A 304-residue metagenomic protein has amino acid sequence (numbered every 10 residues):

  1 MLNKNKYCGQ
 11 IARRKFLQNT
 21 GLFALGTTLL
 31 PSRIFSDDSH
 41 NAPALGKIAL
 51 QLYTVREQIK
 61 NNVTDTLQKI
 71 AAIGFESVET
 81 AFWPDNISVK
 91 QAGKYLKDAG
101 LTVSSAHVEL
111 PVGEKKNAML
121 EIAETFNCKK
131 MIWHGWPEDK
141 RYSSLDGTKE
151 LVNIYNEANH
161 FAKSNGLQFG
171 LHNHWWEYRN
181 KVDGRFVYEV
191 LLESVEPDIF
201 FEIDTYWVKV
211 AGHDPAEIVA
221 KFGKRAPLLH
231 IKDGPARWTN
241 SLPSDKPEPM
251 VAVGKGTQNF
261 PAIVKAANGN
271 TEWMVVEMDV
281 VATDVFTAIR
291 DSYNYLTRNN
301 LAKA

Functional and structural regions predicted by a protein language model:
M1-A12: N-terminal secretory signal peptides
Q10-K15, G26-N41: N-terminal twin-arginine translocation
G21-L22, G26, D85, T102 (+3 more regions): Active-site acidic/histidine proton-transfer and metal-coordination neighborhood in alpha/beta enzyme cores
S32-N61, D65, K69-A72: C-terminal segment of N-terminal export signals and the immediately downstream linker at the start of the mature
G46-Q51, V78-T80, V103-A106, M131-W133 (+4 more regions): Hydrophobic faces of well-ordered beta-strands that scaffold small-molecule active sites in alpha/beta enzyme cores
Q58-K69, E114-A123, G212-I218: Short, acidic/polar
T66-D85, N127: Catalytic domains of carbohydrate-active enzymes, especially glycoside hydrolases
S164-T257: Acidic/histidine-rich catalytic cores of soluble enzymes
